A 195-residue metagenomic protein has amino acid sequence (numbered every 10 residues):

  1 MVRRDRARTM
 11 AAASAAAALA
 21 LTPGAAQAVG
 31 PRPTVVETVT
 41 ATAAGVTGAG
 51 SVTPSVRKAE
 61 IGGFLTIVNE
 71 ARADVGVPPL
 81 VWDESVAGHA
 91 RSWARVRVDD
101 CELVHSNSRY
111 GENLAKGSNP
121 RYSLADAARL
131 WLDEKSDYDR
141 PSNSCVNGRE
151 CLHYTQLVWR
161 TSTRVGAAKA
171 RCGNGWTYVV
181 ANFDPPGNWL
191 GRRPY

Functional and structural regions predicted by a protein language model:
M1-G30: Secretory targeting and sorting signals
V2-A13, V36, V56, E60 (+1 more regions): Anionic, Ser/Thr-rich low-complexity intrinsically disordered regions
L21-V46: C-terminal region of N-terminal signal peptides and the immediate post-cleavage residues of exported proteins
Q27-V29, L124-Y195: Disulfide-stabilized extracellular recognition modules
V46-P54: Short, contiguous pre-domain boundary segments
T53-G111: Short, well-ordered surface patches within globular domains
H105, A115, Y154-V158: A structural signal for short loop-to-beta-strand junctions that line the ligand-binding cleft of periplasmic/secreted
